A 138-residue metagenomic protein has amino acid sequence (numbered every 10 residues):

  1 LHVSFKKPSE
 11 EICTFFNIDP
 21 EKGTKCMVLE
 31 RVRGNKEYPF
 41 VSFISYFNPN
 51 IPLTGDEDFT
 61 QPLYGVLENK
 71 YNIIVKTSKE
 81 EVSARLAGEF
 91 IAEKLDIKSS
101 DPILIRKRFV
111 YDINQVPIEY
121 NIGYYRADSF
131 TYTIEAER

Functional and structural regions predicted by a protein language model:
L1-R138: All-alpha effector-binding/dimerization core of bacterial HTH-type transcriptional repressors
